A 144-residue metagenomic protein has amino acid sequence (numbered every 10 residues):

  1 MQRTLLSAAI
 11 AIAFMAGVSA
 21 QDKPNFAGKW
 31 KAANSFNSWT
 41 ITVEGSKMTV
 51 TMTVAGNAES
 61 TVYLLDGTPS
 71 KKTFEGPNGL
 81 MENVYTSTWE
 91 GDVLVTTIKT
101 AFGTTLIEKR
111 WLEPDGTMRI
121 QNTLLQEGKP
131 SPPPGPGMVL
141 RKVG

Functional and structural regions predicted by a protein language model:
M1-A8: Bacterial N-terminal signal peptides that target proteins for export
M15-A20: Sec/Tat signal peptide C-region and signal peptidase I cleavage site
Q21-G144: Hydrophobic small-molecule pocket/channel-lining residues, especially in calycin-type beta-barrels
